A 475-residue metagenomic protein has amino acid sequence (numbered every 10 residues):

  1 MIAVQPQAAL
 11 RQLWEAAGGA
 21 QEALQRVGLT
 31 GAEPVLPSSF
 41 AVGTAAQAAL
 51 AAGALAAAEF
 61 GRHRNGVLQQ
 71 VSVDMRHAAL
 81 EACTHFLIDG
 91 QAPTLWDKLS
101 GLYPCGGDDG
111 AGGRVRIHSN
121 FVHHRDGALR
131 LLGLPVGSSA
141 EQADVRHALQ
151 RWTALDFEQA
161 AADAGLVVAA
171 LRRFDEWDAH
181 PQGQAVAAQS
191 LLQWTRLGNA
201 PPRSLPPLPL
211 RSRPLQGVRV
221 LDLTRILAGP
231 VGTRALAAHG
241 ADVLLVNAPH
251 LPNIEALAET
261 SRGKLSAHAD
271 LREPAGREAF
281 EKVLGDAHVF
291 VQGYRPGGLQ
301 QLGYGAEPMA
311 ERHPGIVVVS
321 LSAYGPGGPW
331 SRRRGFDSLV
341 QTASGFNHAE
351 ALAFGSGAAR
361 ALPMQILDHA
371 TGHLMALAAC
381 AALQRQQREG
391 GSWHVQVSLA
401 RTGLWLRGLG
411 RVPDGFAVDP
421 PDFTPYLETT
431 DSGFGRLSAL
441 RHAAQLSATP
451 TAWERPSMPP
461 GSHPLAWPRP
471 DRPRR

Functional and structural regions predicted by a protein language model:
M1-H250, M309-G325, N347-F354, A359 (+1 more regions): Acyl-CoA thioester-binding alpha/beta core of soluble enzymes
R225, L271, R295-P296, S322-A323 (+1 more regions): Short glycine-/small-residue-rich Rossmann-like dinucleotide-binding loops
P230-V231, I254-E255, L271, E281 (+6 more regions): Domain-scale recognition of functional cores that engage charged ligands
G232-R272, D286: PLP-dependent aminotransferase-like
L265-E311: A structured beta-alpha segment of the ubiquitous adenosine-cofactor-binding alpha/beta core
A267, E278, S338-T342, H373 (+2 more regions): Feature representing long, continuous alpha-helical segments
S322-R334, Q365-H369: Active-site PLP-lysine loop of aminotransferase-like
R332-F354: Flexible glycine/proline-rich, aromatic-decorated loop/lid segments
